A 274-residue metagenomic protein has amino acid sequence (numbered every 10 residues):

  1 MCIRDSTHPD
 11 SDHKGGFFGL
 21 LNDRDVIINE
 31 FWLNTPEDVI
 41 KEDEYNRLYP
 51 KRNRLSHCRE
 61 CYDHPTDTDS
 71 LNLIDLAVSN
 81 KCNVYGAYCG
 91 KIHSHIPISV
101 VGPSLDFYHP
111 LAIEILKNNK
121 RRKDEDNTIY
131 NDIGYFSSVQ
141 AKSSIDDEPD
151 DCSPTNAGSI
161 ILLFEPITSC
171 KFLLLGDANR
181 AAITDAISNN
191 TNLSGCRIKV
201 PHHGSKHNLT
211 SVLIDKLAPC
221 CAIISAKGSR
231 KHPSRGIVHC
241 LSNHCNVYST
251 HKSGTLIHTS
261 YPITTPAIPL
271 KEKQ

Functional and structural regions predicted by a protein language model:
M1-I3: Short, small-residue-biased leader/transition segments that mark boundaries at the very start of proteins
D5-R24, I113, Q140-C220, I224-H232: Active-site-proximal loop/helix segments of hydrolase catalytic cores
G19-K171, N243-N246, T250-Q274: Flexible, acidic/histidine-containing loops and adjacent segments that form or flank the divalent-metal
S205, T210-A218, I223-Q274: C-terminal regions of proteins
